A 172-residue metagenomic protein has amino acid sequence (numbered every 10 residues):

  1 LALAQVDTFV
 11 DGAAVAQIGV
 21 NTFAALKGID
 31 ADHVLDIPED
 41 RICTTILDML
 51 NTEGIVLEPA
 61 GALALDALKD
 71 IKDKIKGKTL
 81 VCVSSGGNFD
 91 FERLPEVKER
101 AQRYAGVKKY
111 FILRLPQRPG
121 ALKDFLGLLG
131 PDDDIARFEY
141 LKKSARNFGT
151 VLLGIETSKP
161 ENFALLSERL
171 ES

Functional and structural regions predicted by a protein language model:
L1-A2: Glycine/threonine-rich beta-strand-loop-alpha-helix active-site module that forms ligand/phosphate-binding
Q5-F9, D30-H33, T52, D90: Glycine-rich, flexible loop/turn motifs
V6-F9, V15-D30, R100-I112, L128: Active-site pocket-lining segment
F9, Q17, P38-I42, G61-L63 (+4 more regions): Glycine-rich beta-alpha junction loops
G19-K78: Active-site-adjacent helical/loop segments in soluble small-molecule enzymes
K69-R100: Catalytic phosphate/nucleotide-handling subdomain of diverse soluble enzymes
F91-S172: A conserved regulatory-domain signal marking ACT and ACT-like small-molecule sensing domains and adjacent regulatory
